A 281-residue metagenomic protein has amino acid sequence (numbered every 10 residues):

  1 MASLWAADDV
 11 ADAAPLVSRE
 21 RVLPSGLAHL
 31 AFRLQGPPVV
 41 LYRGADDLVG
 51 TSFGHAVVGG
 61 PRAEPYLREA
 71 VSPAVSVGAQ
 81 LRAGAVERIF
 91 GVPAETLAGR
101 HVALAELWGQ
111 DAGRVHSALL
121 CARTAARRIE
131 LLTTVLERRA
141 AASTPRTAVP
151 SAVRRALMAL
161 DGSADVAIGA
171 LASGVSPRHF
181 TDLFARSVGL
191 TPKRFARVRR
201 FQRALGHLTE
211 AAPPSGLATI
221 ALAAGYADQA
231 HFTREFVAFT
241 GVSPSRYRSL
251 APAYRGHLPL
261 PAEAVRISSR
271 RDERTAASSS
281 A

Functional and structural regions predicted by a protein language model:
M1-P177, S187-P192, G206-A227, S243-A281: Alpha-helical bundle regulatory/interaction domains
D165, R200, H231: Residue-level recognition of oxygen-bearing side chains
H179-V188, A196-R199: Catalytic DNA-binding helix-loop module of base-excision-repair DNA glycosylases/AP lyases
F184, A196, F236-V237, R248: DNA major-groove recognition helix of helix-turn-helix
K193-V198, A204: Amphipathic alpha-helical "recognition" segments
R200, F236, P252: Positions that flank functional sites
